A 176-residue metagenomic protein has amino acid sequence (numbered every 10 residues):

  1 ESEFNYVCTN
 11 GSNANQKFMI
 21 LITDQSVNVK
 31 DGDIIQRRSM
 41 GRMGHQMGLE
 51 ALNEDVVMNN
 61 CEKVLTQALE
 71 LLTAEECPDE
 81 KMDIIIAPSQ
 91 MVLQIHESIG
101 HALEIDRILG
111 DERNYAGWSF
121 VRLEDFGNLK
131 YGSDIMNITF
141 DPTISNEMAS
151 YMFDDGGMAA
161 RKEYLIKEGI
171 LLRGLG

Functional and structural regions predicted by a protein language model:
S2-G176: Active-site-adjacent "lid" and substrate-binding segments of diverse enzymatic cores
